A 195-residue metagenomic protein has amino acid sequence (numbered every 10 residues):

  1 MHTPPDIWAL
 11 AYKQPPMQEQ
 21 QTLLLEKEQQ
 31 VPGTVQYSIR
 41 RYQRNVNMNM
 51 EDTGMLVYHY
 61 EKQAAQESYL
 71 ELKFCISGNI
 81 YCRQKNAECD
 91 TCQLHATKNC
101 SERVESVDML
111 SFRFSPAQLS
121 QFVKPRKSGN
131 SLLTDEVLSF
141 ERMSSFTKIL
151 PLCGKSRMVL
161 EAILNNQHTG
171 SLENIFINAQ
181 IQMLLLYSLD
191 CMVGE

Functional and structural regions predicted by a protein language model:
M1-S68, L72-K73: N-terminal low-complexity or simple alpha-helical regulatory segments that function as activation/interaction modules
H2-Y12, Q18, F74, I80-E195: Alpha-helical bundle regulatory/interaction domains
